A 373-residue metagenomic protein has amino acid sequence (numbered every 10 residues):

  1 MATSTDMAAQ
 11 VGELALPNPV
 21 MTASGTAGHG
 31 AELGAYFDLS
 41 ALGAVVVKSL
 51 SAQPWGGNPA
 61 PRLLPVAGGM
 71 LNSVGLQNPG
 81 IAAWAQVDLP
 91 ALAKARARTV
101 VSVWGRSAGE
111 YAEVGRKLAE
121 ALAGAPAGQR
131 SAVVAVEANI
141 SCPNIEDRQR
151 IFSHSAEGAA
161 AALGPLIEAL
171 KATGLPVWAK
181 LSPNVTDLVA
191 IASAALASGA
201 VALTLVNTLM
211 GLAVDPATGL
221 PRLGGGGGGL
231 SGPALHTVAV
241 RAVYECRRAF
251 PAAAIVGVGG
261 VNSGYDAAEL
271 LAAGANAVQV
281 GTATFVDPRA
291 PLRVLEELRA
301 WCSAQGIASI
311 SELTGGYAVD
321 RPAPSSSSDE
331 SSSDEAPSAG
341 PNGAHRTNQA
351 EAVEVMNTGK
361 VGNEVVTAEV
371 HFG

Functional and structural regions predicted by a protein language model:
M1-T99, W104-R106, V294, F372: N-terminal capping/small domains of soluble enzymes
A27, S102-G105, L181-D187, H236 (+1 more regions): Glycine-rich beta-to-alpha transition loops that act as phosphate-gripper elements at the mouths of alpha/beta enzyme
A31-Y36, Y111-L118, V185-S198, R248-F250 (+1 more regions): Catalytic cores of alpha/beta
V47-A52, I140-C142, A202-G211, G260-V261 (+1 more regions): Glycine-rich phosphate-binding active-site loops on the catalytic face of alpha/beta enzymes
G57-A67, V214-G227, T284-A308: C-terminal helical cap(s) of enzyme catalytic domains, especially alpha/beta-barrels
A67-A125, R130-A156: Active-site beta->alpha loop and helix N-cap motifs at the rims of alpha/beta catalytic domains
M70, P143-G158, I191-A253, R289: Glycine/Thr-rich beta-alpha phosphate-binding loop at enzyme active sites
I81-A82, Q86-A95, A156-V177, L223-I255 (+1 more regions): Alpha-helix-loop-beta-strand connector modules within alpha/beta enzyme cores
